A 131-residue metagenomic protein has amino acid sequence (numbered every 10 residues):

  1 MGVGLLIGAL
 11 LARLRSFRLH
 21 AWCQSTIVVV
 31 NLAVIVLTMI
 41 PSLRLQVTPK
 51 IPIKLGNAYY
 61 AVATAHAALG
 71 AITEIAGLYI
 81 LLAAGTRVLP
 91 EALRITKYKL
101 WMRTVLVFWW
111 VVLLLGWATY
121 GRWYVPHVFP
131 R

Functional and structural regions predicted by a protein language model:
M1-R131: Alpha-helical membrane insertion/targeting regions
